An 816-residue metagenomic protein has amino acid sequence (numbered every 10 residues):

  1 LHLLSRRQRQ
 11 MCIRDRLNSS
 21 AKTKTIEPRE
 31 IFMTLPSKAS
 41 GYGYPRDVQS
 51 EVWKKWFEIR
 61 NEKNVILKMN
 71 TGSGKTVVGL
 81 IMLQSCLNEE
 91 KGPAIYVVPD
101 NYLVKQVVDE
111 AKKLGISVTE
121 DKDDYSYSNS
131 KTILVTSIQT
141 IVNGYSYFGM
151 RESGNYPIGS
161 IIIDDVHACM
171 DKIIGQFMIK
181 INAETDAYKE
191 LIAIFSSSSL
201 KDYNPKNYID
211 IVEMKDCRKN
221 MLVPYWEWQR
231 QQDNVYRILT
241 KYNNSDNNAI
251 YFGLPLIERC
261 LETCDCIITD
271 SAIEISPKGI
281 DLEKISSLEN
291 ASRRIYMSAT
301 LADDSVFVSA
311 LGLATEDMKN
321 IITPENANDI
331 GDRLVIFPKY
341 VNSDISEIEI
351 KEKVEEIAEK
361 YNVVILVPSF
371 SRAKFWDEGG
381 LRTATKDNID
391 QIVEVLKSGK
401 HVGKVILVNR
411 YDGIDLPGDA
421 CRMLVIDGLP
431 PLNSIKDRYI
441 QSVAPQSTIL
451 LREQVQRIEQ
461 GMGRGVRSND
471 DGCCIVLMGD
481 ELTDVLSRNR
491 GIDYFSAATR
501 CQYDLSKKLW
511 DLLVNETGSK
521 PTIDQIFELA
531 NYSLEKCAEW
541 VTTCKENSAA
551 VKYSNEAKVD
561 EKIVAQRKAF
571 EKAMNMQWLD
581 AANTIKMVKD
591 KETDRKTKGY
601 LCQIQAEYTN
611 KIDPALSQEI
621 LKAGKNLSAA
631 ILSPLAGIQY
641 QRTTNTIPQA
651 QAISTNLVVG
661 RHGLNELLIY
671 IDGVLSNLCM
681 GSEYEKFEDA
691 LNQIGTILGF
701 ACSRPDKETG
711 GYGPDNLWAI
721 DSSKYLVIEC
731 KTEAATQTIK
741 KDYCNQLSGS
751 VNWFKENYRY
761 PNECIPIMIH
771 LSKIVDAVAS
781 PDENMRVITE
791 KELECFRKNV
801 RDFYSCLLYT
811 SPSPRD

Functional and structural regions predicted by a protein language model:
L1-D15, Y809-D816: Single conserved hydrophobic/aromatic residue that forms the stacking wall/gate of nucleotide- or nucleobase-binding
T23-V65: Conserved pre-motif I regulatory segment
S50, I66, N70, P157-S160 (+4 more regions): Conserved coupling segment at the C-terminus of the helicase ATP-binding
E62-G79: Walker A/P-loop
G92-K112: Conserved Walker A/P-loop ATP-binding site and its immediately adjacent core in helicase/helicase-like ATPase domains
T136-G159, L407-Y411: Conserved RecA-like ASCE ATPase "motif II neighborhood" in helicase/translocase motors
F370-A373, N388-V395, G399-K400, I426 (+2 more regions): Catalytic core segments in nucleotide and nucleic-acid processing enzymes
S398-G479: Conserved RecA-like P-loop NTPase helicase motor core
